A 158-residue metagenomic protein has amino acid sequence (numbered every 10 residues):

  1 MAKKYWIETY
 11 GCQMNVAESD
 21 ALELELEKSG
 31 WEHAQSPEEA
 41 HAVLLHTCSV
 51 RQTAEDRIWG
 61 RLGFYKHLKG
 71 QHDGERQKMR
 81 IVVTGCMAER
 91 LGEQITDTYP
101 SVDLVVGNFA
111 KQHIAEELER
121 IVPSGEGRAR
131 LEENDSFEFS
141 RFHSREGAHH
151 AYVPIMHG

Functional and structural regions predicted by a protein language model:
M1-G158: Proteins enriched for Cys/Gly/acidic motifs involved in redox and nucleic-acid/cofactor modification
